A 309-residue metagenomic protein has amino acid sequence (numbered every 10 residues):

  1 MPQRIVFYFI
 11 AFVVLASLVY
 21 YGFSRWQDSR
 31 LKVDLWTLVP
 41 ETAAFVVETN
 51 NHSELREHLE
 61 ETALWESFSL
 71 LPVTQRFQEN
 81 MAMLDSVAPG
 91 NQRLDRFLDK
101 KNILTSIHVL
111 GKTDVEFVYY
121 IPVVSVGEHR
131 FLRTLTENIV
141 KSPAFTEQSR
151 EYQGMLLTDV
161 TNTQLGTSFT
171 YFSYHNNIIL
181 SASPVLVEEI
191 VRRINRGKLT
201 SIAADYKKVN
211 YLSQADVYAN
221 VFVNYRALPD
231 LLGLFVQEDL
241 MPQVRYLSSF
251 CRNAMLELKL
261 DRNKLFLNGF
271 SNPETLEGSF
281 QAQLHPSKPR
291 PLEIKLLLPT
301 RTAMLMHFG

Functional and structural regions predicted by a protein language model:
P2-T161, K207-C251, L265-G309: Structural boundary/hinge residues at secondary-structure and domain interfaces
E151, Y171-Y174, L260: Generic beta-strand structural signal
N162, T167-G233: A conserved glycine-rich beta-strand in the N-terminal activation segment of trypsin-fold
